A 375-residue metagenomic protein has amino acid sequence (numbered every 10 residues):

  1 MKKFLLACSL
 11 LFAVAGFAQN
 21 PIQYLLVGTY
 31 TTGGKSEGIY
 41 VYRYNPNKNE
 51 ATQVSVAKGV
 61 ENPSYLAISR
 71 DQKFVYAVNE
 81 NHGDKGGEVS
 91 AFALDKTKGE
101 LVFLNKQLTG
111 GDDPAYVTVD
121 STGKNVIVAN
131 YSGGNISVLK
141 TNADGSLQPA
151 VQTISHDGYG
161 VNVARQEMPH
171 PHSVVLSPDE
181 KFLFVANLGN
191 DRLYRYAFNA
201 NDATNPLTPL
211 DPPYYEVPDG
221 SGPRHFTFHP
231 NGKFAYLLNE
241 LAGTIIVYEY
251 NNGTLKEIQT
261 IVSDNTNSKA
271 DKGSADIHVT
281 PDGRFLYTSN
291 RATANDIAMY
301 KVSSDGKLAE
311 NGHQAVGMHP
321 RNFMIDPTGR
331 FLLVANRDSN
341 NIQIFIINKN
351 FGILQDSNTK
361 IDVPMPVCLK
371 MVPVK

Functional and structural regions predicted by a protein language model:
M1-I22: Bacterial Sec-dependent N-terminal signal peptides
T31-G34, E80-K85, S132-N135, N190-R192 (+3 more regions): Short glycine/acidic-enriched loop and turn motifs that connect beta-strands
K35, V60-R70, G110-S121, D157-E180 (+4 more regions): Beta-rich, blade/repeat-based domains predominating in secreted/periplasmic proteins but also intracellular
R43-N49, F92-G99, L139-Q148, Y196-P206 (+3 more regions): Short loop/turn segments immediately following beta-strands, especially the blade-tip and inter-blade linker loops
T52-G123: Blade-loop segments of beta-propeller domains
T52-K58, V102-Q107, G158-A164, L210-E216 (+3 more regions): A short beta-strand motif characteristic of beta-propeller blades
G99-S173: Asp-box/WD-like beta-propeller blade repeats and closely related beta-sheet repeat scaffolds
